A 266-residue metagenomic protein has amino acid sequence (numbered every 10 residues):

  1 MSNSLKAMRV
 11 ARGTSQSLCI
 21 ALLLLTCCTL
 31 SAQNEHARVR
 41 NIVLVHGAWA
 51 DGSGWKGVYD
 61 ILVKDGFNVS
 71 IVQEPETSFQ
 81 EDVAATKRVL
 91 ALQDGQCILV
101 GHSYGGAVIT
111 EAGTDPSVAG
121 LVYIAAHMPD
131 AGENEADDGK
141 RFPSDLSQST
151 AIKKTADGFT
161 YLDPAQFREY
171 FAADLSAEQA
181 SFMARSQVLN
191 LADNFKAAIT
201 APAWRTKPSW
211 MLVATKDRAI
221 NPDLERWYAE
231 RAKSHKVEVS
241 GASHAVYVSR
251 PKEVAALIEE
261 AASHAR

Functional and structural regions predicted by a protein language model:
S15-C27: Bacterial N-terminal signal peptides
E35-D94: Active-site catalytic motif of lipid deacylating hydrolases and related acyltransferases
V100-G105, I109: Gly/Ala-rich beta-loop-alpha elbow adjacent to hydrolase catalytic centers
S117-V118, V122-P164, L191-N194: Flexible "cap/lid" loop of the alpha/beta hydrolase fold
R185-W204: Active-site nucleophile elbow and catalytic-triad environment of alpha/beta-hydrolase enzymes
M211-V213: Short beta-strand/loop motif that positions the catalytic acidic residue of the alpha/beta-hydrolase fold
T215-A242, V248: Conserved loop-alpha-helix segment in the C-terminal half of the alpha/beta-hydrolase fold that carries the catalytic
H235-R266: Catalytic active-site module of serine/aspartate enzymes centered on a nucleophile-bearing elbow/loop
